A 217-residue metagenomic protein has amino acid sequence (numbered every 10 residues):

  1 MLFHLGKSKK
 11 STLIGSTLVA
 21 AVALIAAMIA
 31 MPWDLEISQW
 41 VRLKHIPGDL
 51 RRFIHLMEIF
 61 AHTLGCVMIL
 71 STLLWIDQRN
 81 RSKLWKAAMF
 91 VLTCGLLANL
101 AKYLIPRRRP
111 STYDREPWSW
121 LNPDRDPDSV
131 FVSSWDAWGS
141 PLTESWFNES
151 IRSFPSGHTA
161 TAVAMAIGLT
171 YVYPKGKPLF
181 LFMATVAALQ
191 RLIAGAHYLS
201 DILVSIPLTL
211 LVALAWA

Functional and structural regions predicted by a protein language model:
M1-L70, K102-W120, F131, G139 (+1 more regions): N-terminal transmembrane-helix/juxtamembrane module of multi-pass inner/ER membrane proteins
F3-A20, R125-A217: Membrane-embedded catalytic cores of phosphoryl/pyrophosphoryl-handling enzymes
A20-L24, V67, A87, V91-N99 (+3 more regions): Alpha-helical transmembrane spans of integral membrane proteins, capturing the lipid-embedded, hydrophobic core of TM
L24-M28, L92-L100, A184-G195: Aromatic-anchored segments of alpha-helical transmembrane domains
M31-W33, D77-Q78, I105-P106, A194-Y198: Short helix-capping/hinge motifs at transmembrane helix termini and TM-loop junctions
D49, R79-K83, Y173-L179: Membrane-helix interface segments
E58-L73, H158-L169: Hydrophobic alpha-helical transmembrane segments
T72-L104: Interfacial segments of alpha-helical transmembrane regions
